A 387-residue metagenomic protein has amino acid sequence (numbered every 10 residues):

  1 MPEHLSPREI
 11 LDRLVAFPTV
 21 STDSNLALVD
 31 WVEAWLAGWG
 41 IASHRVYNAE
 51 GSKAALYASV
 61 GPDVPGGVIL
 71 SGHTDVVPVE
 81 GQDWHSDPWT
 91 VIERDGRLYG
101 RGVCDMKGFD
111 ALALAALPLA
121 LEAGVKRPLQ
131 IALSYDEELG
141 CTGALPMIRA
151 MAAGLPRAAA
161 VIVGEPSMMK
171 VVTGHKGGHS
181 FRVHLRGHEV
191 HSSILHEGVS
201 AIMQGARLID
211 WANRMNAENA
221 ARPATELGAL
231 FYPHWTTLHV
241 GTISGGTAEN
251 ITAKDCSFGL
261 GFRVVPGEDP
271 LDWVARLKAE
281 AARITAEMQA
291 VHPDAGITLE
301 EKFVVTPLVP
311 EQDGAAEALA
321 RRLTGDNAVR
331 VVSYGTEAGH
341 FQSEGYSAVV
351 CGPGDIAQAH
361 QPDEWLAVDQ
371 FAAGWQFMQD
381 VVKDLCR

Functional and structural regions predicted by a protein language model:
M1-R101, L119-K126, D355: Acidic/His- and Gly-rich active-site-bordering loop/insert found across diverse amide/peptide-bond hydrolases
P2, A49, R182-R387: Metal-dependent amide/peptide-bond hydrolase catalytic core, centered on the "pita-bread" metallohydrolase fold
G51, T74-D75, R97, A132-C141 (+3 more regions): Acidic, glycine-rich active-site loops and adjacent beta-strand->loop/helix elements that engage anionic groups
V79-R94, A158, T173-L185: Acidic-glycine-rich active-site phosphate/pyrophosphate-binding loop
G96-L112, C351: Glycine/serine-rich anion-binding loops at beta->alpha junctions that coordinate negatively charged ligand groups
M106-S180, C386: Acidic/histidine-rich catalytic neighborhood of metal-dependent amide-processing enzymes
